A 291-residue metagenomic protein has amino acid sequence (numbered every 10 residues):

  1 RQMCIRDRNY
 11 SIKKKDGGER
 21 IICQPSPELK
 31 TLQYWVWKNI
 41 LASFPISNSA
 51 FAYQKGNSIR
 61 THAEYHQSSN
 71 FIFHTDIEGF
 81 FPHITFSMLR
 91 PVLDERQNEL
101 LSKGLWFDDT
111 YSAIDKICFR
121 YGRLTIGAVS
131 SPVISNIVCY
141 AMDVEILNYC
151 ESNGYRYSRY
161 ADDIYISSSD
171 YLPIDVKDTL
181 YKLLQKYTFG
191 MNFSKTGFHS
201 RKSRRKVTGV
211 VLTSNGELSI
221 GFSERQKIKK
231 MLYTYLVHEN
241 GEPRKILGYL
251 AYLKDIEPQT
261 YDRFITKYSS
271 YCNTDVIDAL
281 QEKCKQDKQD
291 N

Functional and structural regions predicted by a protein language model:
Q2, R6-K13, I22-T75, F80-A128 (+4 more regions): Right-hand nucleic-acid polymerase module
H74-E78, G127, S131, S152-S168: Catalytic palm active-site di-aspartate
